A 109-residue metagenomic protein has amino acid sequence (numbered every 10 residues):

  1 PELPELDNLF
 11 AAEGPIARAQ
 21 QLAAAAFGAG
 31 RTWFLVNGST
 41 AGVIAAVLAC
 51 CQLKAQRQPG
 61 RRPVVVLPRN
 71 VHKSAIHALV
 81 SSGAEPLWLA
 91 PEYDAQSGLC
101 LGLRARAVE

Functional and structural regions predicted by a protein language model:
P1-A41: Conserved N-terminal alpha-helix of the aminotransferase class I/II PLP-enzyme fold
F10, N37, P63-N70, A95-L103: Alpha-helix capping and helix-loop boundary segments enriched in small/acidic/polar residues
A19-Q20, A75-A78, R104-E109: Structured alpha-helical segments in the cores of large, soluble enzyme domains
A26, L53, S82: Change "in soluble alpha/beta enzymes" to "in soluble alpha/beta proteins
R31-R62, K73-A78: Conserved beta-loop-alpha segment that forms the PLP phosphate-binding cup at the N-terminus of a helix
W33-F34, V66, P86-L89: Short hydrophobic alpha-helical runs that function as membrane-insertion/retention elements
L67-A84: Substrate-binding/gating loop at the entrance of the active-site cleft, primarily in PLP-dependent aminotransferase-like
A84-E109: PLP-dependent aminotransferase-class I/II
